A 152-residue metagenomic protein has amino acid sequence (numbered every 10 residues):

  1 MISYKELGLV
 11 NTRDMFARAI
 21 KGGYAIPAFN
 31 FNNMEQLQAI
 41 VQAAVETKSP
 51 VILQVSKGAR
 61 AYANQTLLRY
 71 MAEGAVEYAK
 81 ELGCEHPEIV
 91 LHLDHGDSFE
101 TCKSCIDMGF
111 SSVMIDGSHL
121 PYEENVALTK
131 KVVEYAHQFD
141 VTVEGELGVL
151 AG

Functional and structural regions predicted by a protein language model:
M1-P27, G74-G83: N-terminal amphipathic alpha-helix/helix-capping segment at the start of soluble metabolic enzymes
L7-I20, F29, E35-L53: N-terminal glycine-rich anion-binding loops that anchor highly charged ligand groups
D14, R18, A39-Q42, M71-G74 (+2 more regions): Alpha-helical scaffold segments in soluble metabolic enzymes
K21-A25, T47-V51, C84-I89, F110-S111 (+1 more regions): Short, well-ordered coil/turn segments that N-cap beta-strands
I26-N30, V51-V55, I89-H95, V113-I115 (+1 more regions): Hydrophobic faces of well-ordered beta-strands that scaffold small-molecule active sites in alpha/beta enzyme cores
E35-Q38, Y62-R69, D97-S104, G117-T142: Active-site-adjacent beta->alpha loops and helix N-cap segments on the catalytic face of soluble alpha/beta enzymes
E46-I106: Active-site cofactor/substrate anionic-group-binding motifs, chiefly glycine- and Lys/Arg-rich phosphate-binding loops
S104-G109, E144-G152: Active-site-proximal loop/short-helix segments that contain or immediately flank catalytic acid/base residue(s)
